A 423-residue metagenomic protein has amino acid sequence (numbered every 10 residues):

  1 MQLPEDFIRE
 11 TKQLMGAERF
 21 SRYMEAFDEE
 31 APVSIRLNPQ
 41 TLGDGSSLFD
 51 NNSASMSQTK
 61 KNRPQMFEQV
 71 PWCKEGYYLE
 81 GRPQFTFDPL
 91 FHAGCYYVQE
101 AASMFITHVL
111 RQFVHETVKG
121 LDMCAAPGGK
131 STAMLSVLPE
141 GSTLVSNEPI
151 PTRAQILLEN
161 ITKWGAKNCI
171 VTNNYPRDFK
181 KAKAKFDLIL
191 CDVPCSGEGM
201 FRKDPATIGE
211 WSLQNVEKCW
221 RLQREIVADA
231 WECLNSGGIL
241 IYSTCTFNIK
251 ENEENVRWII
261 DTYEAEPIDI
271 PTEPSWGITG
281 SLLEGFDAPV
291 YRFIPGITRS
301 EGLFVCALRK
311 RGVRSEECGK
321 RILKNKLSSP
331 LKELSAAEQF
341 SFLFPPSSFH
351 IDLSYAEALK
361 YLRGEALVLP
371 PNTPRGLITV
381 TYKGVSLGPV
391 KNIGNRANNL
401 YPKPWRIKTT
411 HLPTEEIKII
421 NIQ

Functional and structural regions predicted by a protein language model:
M1-Q423: S-adenosylmethionine
